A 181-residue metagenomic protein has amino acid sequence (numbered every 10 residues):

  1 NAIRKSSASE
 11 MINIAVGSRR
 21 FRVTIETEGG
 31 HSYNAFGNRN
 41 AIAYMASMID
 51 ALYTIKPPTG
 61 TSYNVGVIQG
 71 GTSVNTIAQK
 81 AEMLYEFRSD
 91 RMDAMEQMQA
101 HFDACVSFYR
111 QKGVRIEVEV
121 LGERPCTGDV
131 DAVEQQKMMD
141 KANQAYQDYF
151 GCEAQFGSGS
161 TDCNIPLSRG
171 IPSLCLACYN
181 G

Functional and structural regions predicted by a protein language model:
N1-G128, G157: Midchain, well-structured core segments that form catalytic/ion-binding scaffolds
V23, M45, A142, I165-P166: Structural element of the ATP-grasp superfamily
P57, Q147-G151: Residue-level recognition of short, structured coil/turn motifs that connect secondary structure elements
I68, C152-G181: Zn-dependent metallopeptidase/amidohydrolase metal-coordination segment
E96, V133, E153-A154: Residue-level marker of alpha-helix boundaries and capping positions
V106, N143-Q144, C163-N164: Short glycine-/small-residue-rich flexible loop motifs, especially phosphate/cofactor-binding loops
R110, Q147, L167: Anion (oxyanion) recognition and catalysis
T127-A145: Short, low-order "capping/linker" segments at domain edges
